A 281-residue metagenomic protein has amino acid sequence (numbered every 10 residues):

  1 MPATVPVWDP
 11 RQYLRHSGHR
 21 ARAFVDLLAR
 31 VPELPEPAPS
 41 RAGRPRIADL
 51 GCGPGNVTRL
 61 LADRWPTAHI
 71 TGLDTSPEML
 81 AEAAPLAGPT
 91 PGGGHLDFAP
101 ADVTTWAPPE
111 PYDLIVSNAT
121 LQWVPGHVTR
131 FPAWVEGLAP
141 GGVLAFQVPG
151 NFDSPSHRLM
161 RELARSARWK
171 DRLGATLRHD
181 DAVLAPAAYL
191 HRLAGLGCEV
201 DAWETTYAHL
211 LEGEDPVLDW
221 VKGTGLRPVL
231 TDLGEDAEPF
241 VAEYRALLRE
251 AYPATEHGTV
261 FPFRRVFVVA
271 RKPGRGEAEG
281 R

Functional and structural regions predicted by a protein language model:
T4-A21: Class I SAM-dependent methyltransferase Rossmann-like catalytic core, especially the SAM/SAH-binding loop
H19-G43, L60: Conserved alpha-helix/loop element of class I SAM-dependent methyltransferases that forms part of the SAM/SAH-binding
R46-W106: Class I SAM-dependent methyltransferase SAM/SAH-binding core
P54-N56, A182-R281: Conserved Class I S-adenosyl-L-methionine
T104-I115: A short acidic, Gly/Pro-enriched loop at the edge of an enzyme's catalytic core that lines a small-molecule cofactor
L114-H127, G150: A short SAM/SAH-binding and catalytic strip from SAM-dependent methyltransferases
V124-P125, L138-P140: Helix-to-beta-strand junctions that scaffold the AdoMet/dcAdoMet cofactor pocket in Class I SAM-dependent enzymes
V128, V135, V143-E212, L233: Conserved catalytic/acceptor-binding region of the Class I
